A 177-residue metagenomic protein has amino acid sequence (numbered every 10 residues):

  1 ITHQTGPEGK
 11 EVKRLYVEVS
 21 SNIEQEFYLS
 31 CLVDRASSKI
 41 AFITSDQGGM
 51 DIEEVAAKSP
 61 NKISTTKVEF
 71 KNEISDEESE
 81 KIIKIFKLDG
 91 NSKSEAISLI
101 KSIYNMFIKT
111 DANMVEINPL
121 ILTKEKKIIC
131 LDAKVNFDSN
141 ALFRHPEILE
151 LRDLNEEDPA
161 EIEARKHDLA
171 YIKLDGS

Functional and structural regions predicted by a protein language model:
I1-A112, E116, I121-S177: ATP-dependent carboxylate/acyl-activation modules
